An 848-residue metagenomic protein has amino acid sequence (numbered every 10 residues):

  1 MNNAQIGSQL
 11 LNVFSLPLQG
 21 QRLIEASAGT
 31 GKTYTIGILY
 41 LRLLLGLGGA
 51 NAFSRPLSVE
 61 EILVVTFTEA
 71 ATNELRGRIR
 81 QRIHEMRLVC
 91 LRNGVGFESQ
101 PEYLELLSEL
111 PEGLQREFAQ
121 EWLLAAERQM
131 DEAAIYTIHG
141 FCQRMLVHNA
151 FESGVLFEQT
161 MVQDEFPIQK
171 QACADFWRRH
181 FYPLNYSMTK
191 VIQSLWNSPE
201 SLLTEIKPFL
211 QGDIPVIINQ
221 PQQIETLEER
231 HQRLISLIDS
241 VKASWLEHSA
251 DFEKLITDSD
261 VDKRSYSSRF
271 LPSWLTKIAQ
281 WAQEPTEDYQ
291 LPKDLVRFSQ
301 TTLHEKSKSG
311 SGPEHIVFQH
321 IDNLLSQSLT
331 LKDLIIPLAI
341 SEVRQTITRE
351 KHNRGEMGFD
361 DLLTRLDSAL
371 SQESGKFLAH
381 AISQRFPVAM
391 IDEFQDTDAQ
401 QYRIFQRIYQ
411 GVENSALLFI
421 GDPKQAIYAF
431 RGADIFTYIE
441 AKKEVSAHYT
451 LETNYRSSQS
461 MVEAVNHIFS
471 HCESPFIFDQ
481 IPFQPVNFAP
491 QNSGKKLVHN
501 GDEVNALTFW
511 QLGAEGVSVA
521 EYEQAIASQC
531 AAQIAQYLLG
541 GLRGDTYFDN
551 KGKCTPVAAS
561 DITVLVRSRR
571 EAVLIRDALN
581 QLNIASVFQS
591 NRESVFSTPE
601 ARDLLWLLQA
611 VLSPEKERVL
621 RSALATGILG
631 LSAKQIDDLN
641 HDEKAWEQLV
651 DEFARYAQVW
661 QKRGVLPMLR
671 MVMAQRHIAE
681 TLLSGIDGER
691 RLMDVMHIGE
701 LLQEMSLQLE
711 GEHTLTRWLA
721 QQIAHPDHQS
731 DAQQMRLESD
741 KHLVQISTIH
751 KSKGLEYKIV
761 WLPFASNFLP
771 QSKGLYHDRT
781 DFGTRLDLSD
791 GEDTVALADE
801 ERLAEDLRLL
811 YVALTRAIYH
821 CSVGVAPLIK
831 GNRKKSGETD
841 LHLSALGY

Functional and structural regions predicted by a protein language model:
M1-E25, T35, E61-L63, E132 (+7 more regions): Accessory N-terminal region flanking or inserted into the helicase ATPase core in nucleic-acid motor proteins
M1-G77, Q81, V89, L156-Q163 (+14 more regions): Conserved motor-region signature of P-loop NTPase helicases/translocases
N2, S27, E61, E200-M357 (+5 more regions): Conserved ATP-driven helicase/translocase motor core recognized via long, highly charged RecA-like/P-loop NTPase domain
Q9, P17-I24, T66-A70, I83-Q280 (+4 more regions): Conserved ATP-dependent motor core of P-loop NTPases, especially the RecA-like helicase ATPase domain
L75-R76, L91, E105, K332 (+4 more regions): Nucleic acid-machinery interaction/catalytic patches
S108-P111, E117-E121, T780-E801: Surface-exposed acidic, glycine/proline-enriched linker/cap segments that occur as 15-30-residue helix-coil
M130-R144, Q193-I214, L338-S341, D360-L362 (+5 more regions): Core structural elements
I628-G630, I636, Q658, D740-L743 (+1 more regions): C-terminal accessory regions
